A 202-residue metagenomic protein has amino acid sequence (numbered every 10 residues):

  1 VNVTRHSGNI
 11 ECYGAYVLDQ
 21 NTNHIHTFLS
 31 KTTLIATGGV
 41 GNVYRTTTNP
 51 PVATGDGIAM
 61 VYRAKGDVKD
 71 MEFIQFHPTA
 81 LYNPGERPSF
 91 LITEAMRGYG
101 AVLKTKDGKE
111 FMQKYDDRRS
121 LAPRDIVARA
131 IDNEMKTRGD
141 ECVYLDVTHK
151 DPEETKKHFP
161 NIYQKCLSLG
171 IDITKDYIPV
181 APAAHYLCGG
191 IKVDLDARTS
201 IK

Functional and structural regions predicted by a protein language model:
V1-E11: A conserved short coil-to-beta-strand element within the FAD-binding core of flavoproteins
H6, L18-D19, A64, K104-T105 (+2 more regions): Hydrophobic alpha-helical segments, especially N-terminal targeting/anchoring helices
A15, T27-G38, V61, G108: Short hydrophobic core segments
N21-T32, S200-I201: Core beta-strand elements of the Rossmann-like FAD/NAD(P) dinucleotide-binding domain in flavoenzyme oxidoreductases
F28-T54: Catalytic-site beta-strand/loop segments enriched in glycine and acidic/polar residues
M60, G66-I178: An anion/pyrophosphate-binding glycine-rich loop and adjacent beta-alpha core in soluble alpha-beta enzymes
I162-K202: FAD/FMN-dependent oxidoreductases across multiple families
